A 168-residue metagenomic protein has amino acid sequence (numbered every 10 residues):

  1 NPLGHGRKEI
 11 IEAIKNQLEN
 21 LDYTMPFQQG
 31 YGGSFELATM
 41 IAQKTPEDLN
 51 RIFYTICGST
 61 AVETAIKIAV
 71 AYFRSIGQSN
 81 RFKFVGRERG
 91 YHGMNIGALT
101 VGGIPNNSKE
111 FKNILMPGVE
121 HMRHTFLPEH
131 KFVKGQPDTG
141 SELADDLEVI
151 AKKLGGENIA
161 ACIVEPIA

Functional and structural regions predicted by a protein language model:
P2-Q28, E36-I56: Glycine-rich phosphate-binding segment of PLP-dependent enzymes
R7, M116, V164: ATP/adenylate-binding site constellation spanning eukaryotic-like Ser/Thr protein kinases, ABC-transporter
T39-A160: PLP-dependent aspartate aminotransferase-fold enzymes
P128, I163-A168: Conserved PLP phosphate-binding loop immediately N-terminal to the Schiff-base lysine helix in PLP-dependent enzymes
